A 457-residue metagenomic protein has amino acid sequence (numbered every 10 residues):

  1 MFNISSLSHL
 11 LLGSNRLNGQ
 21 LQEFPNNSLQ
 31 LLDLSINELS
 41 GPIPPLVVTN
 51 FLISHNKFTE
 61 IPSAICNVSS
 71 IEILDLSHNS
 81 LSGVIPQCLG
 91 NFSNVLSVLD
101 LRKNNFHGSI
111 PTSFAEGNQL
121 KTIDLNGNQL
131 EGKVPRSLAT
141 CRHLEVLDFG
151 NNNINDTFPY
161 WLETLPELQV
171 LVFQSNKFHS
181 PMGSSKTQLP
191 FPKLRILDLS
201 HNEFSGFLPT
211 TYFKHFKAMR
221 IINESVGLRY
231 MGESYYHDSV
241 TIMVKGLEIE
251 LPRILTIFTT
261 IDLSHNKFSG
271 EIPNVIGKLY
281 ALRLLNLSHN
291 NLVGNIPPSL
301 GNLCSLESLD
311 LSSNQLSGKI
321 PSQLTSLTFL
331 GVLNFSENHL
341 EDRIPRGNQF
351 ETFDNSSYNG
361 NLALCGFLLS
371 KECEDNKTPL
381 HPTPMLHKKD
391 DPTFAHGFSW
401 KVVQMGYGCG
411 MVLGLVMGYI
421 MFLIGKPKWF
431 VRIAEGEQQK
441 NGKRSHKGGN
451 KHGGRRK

Functional and structural regions predicted by a protein language model:
M1-N376: Change "centered on extracellular leucine-rich repeats
N223, C373-K457: Terminal membrane/secretory targeting segments in land-plant proteins
